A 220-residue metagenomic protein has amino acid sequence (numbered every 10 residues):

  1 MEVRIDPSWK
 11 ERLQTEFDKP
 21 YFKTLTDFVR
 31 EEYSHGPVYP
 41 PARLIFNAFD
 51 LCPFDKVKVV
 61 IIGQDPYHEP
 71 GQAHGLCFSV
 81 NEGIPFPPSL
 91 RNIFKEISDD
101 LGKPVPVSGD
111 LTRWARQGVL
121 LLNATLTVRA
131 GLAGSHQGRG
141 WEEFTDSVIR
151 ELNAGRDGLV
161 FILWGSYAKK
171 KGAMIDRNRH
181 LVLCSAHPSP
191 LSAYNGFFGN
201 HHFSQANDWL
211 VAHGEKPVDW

Functional and structural regions predicted by a protein language model:
M1-L13: Generic N-terminal amphipathic, Lys/Arg-enriched alpha-helix
V3, T15-L163, Y167-K170, I175 (+4 more regions): A polyanion-binding, active-site-adjacent surface
